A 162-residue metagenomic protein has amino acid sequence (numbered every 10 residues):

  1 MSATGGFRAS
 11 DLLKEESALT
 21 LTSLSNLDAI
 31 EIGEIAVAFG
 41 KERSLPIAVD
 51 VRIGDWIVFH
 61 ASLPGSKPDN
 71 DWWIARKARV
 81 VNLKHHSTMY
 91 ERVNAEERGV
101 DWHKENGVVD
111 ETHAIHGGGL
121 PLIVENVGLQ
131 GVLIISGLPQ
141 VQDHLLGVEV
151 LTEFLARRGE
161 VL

Functional and structural regions predicted by a protein language model:
M1-K67: Intrinsically disordered, low-complexity terminal regulatory regions
G5-A9, A95, G119: Short hydrophobic/aromatic-rich motifs at helix boundaries and adjacent loops
T22-D28, I35, N94-G99, V109-E111: Short linear motifs at secondary-structure transitions and domain/linker junctions
S25, S87-T88, P139: Helix N-cap and loop-to-helix transition residues
R43-V108: Structured interaction and signal-relay segments at domain junctions
K104-L155: Extended hydrophobic
V161: Catalytic phosphate/metal-binding cores of nucleic-acid and nucleotide-processing enzymes, i.e., regions that mediate
